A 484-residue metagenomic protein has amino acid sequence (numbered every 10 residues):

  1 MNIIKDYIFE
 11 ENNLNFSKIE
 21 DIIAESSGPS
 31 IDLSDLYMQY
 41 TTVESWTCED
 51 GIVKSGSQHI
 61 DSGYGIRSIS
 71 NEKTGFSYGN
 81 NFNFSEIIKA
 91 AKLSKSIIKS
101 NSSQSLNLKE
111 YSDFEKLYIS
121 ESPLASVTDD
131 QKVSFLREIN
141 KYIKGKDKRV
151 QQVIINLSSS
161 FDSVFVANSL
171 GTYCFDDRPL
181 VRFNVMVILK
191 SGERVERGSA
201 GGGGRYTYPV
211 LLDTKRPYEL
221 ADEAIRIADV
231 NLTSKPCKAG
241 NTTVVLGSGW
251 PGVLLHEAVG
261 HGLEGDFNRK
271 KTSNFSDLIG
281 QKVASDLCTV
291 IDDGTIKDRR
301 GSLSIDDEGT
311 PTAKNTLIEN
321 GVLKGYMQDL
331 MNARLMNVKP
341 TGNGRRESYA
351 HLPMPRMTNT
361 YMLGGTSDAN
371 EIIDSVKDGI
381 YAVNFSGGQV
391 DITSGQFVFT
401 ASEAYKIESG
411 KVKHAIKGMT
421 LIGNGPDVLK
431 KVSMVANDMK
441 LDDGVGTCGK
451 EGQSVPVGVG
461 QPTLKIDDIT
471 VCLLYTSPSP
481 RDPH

Functional and structural regions predicted by a protein language model:
M1-S477: N-terminal small-residue-enriched
P478-H484: A short, hydrophobic C-terminal helix/tail in secreted or cell-surface proteins
